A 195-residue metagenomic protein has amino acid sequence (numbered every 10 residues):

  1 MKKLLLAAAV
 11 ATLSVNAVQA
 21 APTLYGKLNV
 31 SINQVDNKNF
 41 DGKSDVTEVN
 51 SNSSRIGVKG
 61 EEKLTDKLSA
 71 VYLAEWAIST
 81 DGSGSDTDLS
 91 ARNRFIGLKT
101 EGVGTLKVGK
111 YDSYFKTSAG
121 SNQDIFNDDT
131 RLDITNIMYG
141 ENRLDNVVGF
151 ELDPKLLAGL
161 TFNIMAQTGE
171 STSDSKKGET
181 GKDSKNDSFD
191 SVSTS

Functional and structural regions predicted by a protein language model:
M1-K2, G26, L98, K176 (+1 more regions): Generic cytosolic/nucleocytoplasmic N-terminal low-complexity/intrinsically disordered segments
M1-T23: Gram-negative bacterial Sec-dependent N-terminal signal peptides
A9, D36, T117: Active-site-proximal flexible loops/turns
S14-V15, N39, I78, T194: Hydrophobic alpha-helical membrane context
A21-N33, D45-G169: Outer membrane beta-barrel
N37-K43, S171-F189: Solvent-exposed loop segments that connect transmembrane elements
D133-Y139, T180-S184, T194: Flexible, glycine/proline-enriched loop segments at strand-loop-helix junctions that form or flank small-ligand binding
K155-A166, K182, D187-S195: Gram-negative outer-membrane beta-barrel domains
